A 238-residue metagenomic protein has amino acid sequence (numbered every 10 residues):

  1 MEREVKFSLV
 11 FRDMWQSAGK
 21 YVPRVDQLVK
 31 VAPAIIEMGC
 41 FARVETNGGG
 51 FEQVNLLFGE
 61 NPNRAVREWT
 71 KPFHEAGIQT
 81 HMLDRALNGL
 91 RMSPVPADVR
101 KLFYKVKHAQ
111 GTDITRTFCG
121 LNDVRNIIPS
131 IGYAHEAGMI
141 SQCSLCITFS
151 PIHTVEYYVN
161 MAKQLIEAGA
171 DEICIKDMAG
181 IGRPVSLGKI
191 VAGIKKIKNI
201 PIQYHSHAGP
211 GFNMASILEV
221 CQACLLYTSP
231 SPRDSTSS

Functional and structural regions predicted by a protein language model:
M1-K20, A76-L90, E136-F149: N-terminal small/glycine-rich loop or linker at the start of catalytic domains across soluble metabolic enzymes
F7-L9, A42-T46, I78-R85, T115-R116 (+3 more regions): Hydrophobic faces of well-ordered beta-strands that scaffold small-molecule active sites in alpha/beta enzyme cores
K30-N47, A109: Catalytic domains of carbohydrate-active enzymes, especially glycoside hydrolases
G48-P129, C146-V159: Active-site beta->alpha loop and helix N-cap motifs at the rims of alpha/beta catalytic domains
L57-T80, G132-C143, G188-Y204: Alpha-helix-loop-beta-strand connector modules within alpha/beta enzyme cores
H108, D113-R116, G120-K198: Hydrophobic, small-residue-rich alpha-helical packing segments that form membrane-like cores
N160, F212-A223: Catalytic cores of alpha/beta
Y227-S238: Single conserved hydrophobic/aromatic residue that forms the stacking wall/gate of nucleotide- or nucleobase-binding
